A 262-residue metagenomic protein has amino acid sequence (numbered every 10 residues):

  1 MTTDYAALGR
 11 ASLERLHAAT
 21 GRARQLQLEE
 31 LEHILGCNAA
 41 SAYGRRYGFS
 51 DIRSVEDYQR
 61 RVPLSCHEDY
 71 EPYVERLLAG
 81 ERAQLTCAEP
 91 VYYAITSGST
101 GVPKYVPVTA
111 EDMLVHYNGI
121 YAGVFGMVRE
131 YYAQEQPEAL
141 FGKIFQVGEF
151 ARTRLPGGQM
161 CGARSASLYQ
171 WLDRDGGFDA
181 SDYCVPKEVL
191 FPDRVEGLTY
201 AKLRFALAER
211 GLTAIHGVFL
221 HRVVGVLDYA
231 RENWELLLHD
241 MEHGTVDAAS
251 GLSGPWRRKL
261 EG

Functional and structural regions predicted by a protein language model:
M1-L26, L31-G262: Active-site phosphate/ATP/adenylate-binding loop shared across adenylate-forming ligases
